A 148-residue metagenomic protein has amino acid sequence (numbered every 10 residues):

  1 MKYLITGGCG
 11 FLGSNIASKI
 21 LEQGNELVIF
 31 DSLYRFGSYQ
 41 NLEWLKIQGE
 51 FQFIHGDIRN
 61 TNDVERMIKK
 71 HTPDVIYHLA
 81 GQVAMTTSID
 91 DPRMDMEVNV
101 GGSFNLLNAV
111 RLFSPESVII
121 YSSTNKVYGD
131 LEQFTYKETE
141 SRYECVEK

Functional and structural regions predicted by a protein language model:
M1-K148: N-terminal Rossmann-like NAD(P)+-binding domain of SDR-like oxidoreductases, especially those catalyzing
